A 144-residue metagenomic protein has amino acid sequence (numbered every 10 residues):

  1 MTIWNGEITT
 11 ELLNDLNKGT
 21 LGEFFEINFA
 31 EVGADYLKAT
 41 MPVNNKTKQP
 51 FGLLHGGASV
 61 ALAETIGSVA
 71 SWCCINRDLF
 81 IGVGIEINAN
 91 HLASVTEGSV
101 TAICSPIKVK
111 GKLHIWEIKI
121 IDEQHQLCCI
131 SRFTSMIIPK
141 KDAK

Functional and structural regions predicted by a protein language model:
M1-K144: Terminal targeting signals and extreme-terminal segments of soluble enzymes
